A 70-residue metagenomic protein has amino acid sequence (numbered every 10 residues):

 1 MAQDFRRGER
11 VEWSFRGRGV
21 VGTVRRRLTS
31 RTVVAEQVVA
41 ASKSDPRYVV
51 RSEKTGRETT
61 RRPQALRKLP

Functional and structural regions predicted by a protein language model:
M1-D4, R16: Short, surface-exposed secondary-structure edge patches
G22-V24: Conserved hydrophobic positions within beta-strands
R26-V33: Short, conserved beta-turn/loop elements at beta-strand boundaries and strand-helix junctions
V33-A41: Mixed-charge, low-complexity intrinsically disordered segments
A40-P70: Intrinsically disordered, low-complexity, charged/polar segments
